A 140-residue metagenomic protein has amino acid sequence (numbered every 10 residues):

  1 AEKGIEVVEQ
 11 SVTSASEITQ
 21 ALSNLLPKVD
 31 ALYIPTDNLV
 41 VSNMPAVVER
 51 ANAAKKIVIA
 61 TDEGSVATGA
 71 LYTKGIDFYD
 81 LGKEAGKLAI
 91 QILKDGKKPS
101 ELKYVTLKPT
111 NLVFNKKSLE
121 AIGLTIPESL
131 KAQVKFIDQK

Functional and structural regions predicted by a protein language model:
A1-K140: Short hydrophobic alpha-helices and adjacent helix-cap/hinge residues
